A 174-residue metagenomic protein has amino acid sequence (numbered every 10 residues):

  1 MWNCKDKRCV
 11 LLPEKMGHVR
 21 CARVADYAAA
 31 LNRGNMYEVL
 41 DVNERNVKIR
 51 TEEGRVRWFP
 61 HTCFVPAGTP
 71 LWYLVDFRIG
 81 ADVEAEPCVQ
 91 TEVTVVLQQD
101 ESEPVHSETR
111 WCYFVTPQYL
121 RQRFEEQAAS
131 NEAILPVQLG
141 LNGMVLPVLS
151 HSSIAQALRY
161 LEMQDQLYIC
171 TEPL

Functional and structural regions predicted by a protein language model:
W2-G17: Mixed-charge, Lys/Arg-rich low-complexity intrinsically disordered regions
R8-L11, N35-V42, G80-P87: Short linear motifs in intrinsically disordered
G17, R33-M36, G68-P70, A81: Small, basic N-terminal interaction modules of short regulatory proteins
H18-H61: Basic/aromatic-rich interaction segments and small domains that mediate binding to polyanionic partners
T51-V56, H61, H151-L174: Short, compact, well-ordered microdomains
P60-T69: Structured surface patches comprising rigid loops and adjacent beta-strands/short helices at the edges of well-ordered
G68-Q166: Short helix/strand-capping turn motifs
